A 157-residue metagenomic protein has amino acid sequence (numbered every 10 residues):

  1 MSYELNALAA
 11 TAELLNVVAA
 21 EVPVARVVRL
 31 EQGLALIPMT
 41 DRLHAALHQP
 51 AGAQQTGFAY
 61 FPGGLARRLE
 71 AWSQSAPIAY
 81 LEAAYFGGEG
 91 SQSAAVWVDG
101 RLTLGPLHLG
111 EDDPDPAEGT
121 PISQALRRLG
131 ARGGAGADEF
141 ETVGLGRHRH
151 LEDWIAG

Functional and structural regions predicted by a protein language model:
M1-E31, A156-G157: Short, extreme N-terminal segment that most often corresponds to the first beta-strand
A9, L36-I37: Short hydrophobic-aromatic micro-motifs
G33-L34, T40-G157: Charged interaction segments
